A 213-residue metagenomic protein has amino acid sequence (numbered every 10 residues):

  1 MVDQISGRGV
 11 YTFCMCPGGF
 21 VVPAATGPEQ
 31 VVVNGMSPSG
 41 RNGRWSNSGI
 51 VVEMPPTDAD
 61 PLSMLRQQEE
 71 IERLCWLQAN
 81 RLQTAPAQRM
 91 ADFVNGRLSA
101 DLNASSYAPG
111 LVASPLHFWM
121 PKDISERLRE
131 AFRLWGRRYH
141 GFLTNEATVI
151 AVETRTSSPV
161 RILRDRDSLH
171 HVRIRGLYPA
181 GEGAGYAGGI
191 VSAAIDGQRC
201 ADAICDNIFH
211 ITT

Functional and structural regions predicted by a protein language model:
M1-T213: Residues forming the flavin
